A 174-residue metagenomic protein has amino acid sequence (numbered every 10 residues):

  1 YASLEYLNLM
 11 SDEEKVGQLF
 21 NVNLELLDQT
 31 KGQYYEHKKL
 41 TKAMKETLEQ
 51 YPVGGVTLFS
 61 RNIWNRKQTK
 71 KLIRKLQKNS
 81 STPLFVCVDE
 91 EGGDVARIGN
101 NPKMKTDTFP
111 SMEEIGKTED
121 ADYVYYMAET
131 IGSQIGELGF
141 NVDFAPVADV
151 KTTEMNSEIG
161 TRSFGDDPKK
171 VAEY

Functional and structural regions predicted by a protein language model:
Y1-L40: Boundary/entry segment of secreted carbohydrate-active catalytic domains
M10, E46-T47: Short, flexible, glycine/charge-rich loop motifs used to bind or transfer phosphoryl groups or to couple energy/partner
E25-Q29, Y34-H37, T47-Y174: Enzymes and membrane/adaptor proteins characterized by extended Gly/Ser/Thr/Asp/Glu-rich, aromatic-dotted
